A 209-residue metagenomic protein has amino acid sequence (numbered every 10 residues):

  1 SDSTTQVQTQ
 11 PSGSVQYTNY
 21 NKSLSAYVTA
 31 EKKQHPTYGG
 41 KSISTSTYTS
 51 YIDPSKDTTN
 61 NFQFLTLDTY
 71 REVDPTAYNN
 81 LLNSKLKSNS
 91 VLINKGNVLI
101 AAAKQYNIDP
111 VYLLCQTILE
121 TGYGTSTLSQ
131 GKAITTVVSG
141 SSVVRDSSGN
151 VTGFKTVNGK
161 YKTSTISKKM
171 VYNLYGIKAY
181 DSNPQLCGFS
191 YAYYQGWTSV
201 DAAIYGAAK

Functional and structural regions predicted by a protein language model:
S1-D2: N-terminal secretion targeting segments of exported proteins
Q10, N19, S23-Y27, E31-V91 (+1 more regions): Peptidoglycan-targeting cell-wall enzymes and recognition modules
I93-I100: Short aromatic-cysteine micro-motif
V98, Y106, G206: Charged catalytic carboxylate motif
I100, I108-G124: Short, functionally critical alpha-helical segments immediately adjacent to catalytic or ligand/cofactor-binding
A103: Catalytic core of carbohydrate-active enzymes
Y106-I108, W197: Structural motif
